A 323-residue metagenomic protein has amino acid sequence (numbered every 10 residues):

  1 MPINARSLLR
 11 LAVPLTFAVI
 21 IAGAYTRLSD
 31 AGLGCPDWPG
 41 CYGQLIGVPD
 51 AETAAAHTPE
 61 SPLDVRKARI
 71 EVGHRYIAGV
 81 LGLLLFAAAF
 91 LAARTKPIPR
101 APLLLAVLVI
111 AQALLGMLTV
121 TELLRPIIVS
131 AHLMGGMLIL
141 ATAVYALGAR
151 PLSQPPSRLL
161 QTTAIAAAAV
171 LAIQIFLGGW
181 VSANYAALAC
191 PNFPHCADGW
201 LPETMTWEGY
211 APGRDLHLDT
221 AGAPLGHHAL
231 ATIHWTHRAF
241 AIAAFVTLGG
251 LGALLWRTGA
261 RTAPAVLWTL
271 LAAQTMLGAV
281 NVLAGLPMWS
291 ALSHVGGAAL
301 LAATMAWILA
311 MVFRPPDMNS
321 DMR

Functional and structural regions predicted by a protein language model:
S7-D37, A169-V181: N-terminal signal-anchor transmembrane alpha helix
I20-I21, V109-M117, L171-F176, T269-V280: Aromatic-anchored segments of alpha-helical transmembrane domains
T26-D37, A113-L133, V181-N192, T275-L300: Interfacial helix-loop-helix junctions of multi-pass membrane proteins
L28-V72, A187-L230: Extracytosolic (periplasmic/ER-lumenal) interhelical loops and adjacent juxtamembrane/interface segments of multi-pass
R69-A87, P126-I139, T232-G250, A291-L300: Membrane-interface loop-to-helix entry segments
F90-L103, G252-L267: Membrane-interface helix-loop-helix junctions at transmembrane boundaries of multi-pass membrane enzymes, predominantly
P99-A149: Long, hydrophobic, well-ordered secondary-structure blocks that form the structural core and pocket-lining surfaces
Y145-T163, A303-R323: A juxtamembrane structural motif centered on a specific transmembrane helix
